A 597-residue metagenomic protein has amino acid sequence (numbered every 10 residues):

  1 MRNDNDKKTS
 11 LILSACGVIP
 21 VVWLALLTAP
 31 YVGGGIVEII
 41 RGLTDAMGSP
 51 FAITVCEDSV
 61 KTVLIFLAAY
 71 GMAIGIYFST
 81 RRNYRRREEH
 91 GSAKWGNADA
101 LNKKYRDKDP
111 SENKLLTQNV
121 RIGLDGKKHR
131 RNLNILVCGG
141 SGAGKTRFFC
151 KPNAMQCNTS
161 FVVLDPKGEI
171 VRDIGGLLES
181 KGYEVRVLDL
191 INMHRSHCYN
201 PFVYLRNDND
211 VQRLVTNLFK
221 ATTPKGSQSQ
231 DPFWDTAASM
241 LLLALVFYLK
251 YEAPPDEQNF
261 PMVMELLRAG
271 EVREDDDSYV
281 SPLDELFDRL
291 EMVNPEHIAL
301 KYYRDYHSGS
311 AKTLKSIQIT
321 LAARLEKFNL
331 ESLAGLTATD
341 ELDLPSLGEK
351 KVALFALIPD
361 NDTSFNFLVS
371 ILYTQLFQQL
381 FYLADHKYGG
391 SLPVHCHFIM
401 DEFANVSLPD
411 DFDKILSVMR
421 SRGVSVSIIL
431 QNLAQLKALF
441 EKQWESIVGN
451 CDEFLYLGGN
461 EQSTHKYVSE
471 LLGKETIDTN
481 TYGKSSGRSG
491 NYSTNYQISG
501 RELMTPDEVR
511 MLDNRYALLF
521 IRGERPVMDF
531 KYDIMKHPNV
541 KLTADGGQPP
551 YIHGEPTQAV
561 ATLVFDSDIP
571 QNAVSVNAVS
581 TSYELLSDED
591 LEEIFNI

Functional and structural regions predicted by a protein language model:
M1-A143, R147-C150, H194, S485 (+2 more regions): Basic- and hydrophobic-enriched, low-structure N-terminal and domain-boundary segments that flank ATP-binding catalytic
I36-L43, Y105, S485-S489, T505 (+3 more regions): Extended hydrophobic/Leu-rich segments
S49, V60-N113, D208-L218, M262-A269 (+3 more regions): Short alpha-helical interface patches
K94-N102, T117-K127, R147-F148, T313-I319 (+6 more regions): A broad, low-specificity signal for short, low-complexity segments enriched in glycine/proline and polar/charged
L115-L124, A338, Y382, A438: Short gly/ser/thr-rich secondary-structure transition/capping motifs
R131-V424, L439, Q443, D507-M528 (+1 more regions): P-loop NTPase motor domains
L416-V418, R422-L518: Conserved ATP-driven motor cores of ASCE-family P-loop NTPases powering translocation/secretion/packaging/pilus
D533: Short, surface-exposed polybasic-aromatic patches that bind anionic ligands, especially phosphate groups
